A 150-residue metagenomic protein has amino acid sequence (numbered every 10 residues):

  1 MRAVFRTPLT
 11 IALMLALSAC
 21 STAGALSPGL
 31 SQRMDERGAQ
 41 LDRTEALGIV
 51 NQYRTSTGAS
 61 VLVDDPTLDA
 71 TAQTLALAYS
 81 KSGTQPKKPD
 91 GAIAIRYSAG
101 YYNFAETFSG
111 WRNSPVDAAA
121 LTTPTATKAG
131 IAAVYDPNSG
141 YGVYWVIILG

Functional and structural regions predicted by a protein language model:
M1-L9: Bacterial N-terminal signal peptides that target proteins for export
L9-T10, A105: Residue-level detector of alpha-helix boundary/anchor positions
A16-A19: C-terminal motif of bacterial Sec signal peptides marking the signal peptidase cleavage site
S21-G150: Functional surface patches built around histidine and acidic residues
